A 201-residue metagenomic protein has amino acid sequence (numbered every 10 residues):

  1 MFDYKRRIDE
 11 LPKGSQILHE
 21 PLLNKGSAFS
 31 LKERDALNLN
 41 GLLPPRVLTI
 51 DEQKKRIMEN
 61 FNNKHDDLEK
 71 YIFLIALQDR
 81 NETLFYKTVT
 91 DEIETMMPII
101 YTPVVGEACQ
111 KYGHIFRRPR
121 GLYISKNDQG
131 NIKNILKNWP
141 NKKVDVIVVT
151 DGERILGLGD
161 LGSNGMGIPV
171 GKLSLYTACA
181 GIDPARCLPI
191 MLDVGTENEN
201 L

Functional and structural regions predicted by a protein language model:
F2-L201: Metallocofactor- and cofactor-centric catalytic cores in central/energy metabolism, strongly enriched
